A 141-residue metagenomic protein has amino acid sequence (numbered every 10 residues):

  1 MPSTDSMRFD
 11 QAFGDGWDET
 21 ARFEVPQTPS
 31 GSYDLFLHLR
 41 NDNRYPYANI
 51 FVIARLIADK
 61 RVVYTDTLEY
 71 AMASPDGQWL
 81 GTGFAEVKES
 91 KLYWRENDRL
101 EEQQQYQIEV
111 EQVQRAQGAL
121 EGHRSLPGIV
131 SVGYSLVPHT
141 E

Functional and structural regions predicted by a protein language model:
M1-R55, R61: Start-of-domain marker
R8-F9, D66-P75: Solvent-exposed serine/threonine-rich low-complexity stretches and specific carbohydrate-binding patches
E19-A21, Y70-M72, L80-D98: A beta-strand/beta-hairpin structural motif
P26-G31, L56-Y64, N97-Y106, P138-E141: A short, structured loop/turn motif at beta-sheet edges
S32-D34, N49-I53, T67, Q105 (+1 more regions): Exposed beta-strand and adjacent loop surfaces of beta-rich binding modules that mediate intermolecular recognition
D34-L39, Y106-Q112: Extracellular beta-strand-rich recognition modules
D42-R44, K88-W94, D98-L100, E111-S125: Short acidic/polar inter-strand loop motif in beta-rich domains
V52-I57, A116-E141: Exposed low-complexity, polar/acidic, P/S/T/G-rich flexible segments that act as propeptides, protease-susceptible
